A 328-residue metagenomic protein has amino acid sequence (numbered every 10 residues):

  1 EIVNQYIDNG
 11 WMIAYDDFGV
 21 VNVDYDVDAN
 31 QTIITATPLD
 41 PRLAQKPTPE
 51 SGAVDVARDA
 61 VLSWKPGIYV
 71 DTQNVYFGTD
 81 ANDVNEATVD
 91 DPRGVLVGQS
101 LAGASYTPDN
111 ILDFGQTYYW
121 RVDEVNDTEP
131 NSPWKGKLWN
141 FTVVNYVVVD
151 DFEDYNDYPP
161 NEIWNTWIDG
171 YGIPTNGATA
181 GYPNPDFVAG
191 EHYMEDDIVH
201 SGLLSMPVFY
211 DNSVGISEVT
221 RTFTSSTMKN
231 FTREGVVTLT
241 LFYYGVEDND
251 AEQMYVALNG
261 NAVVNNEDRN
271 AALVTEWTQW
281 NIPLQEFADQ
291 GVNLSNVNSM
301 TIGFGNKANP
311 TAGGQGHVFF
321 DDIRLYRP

Functional and structural regions predicted by a protein language model:
E1-L39: Extracellular/surface-exposed low-complexity segments
T37-P41, P47, W139-P328: Beta-rich carbohydrate-recognition modules and glycan-binding surfaces
L39-I68, K137-N145: Pro/Thr/Ser/Gly-rich low-complexity, intrinsically disordered linker/stalk tracts
S51, V56-R58, A102, D113-G115 (+1 more regions): Surface-exposed loops/turns
G67-D71, A81, D248-N249: Short proline/glycine-enriched turn/loop motifs at strand-loop junctions of beta-rich domains
T72-Y76, Y255-A257: Beta-strand signatures of extracellular beta-sandwich domains
N74-G115, D127-K137: Recognizes extended acidic, P/S/T-rich segments that occur within or adjacent to Ig-like beta-sandwich modules
